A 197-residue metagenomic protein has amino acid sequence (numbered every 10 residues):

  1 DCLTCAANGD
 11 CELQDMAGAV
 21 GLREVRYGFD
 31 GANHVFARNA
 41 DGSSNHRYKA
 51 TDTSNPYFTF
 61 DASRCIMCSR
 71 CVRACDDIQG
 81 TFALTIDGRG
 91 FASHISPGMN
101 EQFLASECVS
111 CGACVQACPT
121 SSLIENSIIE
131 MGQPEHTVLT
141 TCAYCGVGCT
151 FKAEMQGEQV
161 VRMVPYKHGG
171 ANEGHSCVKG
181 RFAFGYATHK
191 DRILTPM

Functional and structural regions predicted by a protein language model:
D1-M197: N-terminal export/assembly segments and adjacent metallocofactor-ligating motifs of anaerobic energy-metabolism
